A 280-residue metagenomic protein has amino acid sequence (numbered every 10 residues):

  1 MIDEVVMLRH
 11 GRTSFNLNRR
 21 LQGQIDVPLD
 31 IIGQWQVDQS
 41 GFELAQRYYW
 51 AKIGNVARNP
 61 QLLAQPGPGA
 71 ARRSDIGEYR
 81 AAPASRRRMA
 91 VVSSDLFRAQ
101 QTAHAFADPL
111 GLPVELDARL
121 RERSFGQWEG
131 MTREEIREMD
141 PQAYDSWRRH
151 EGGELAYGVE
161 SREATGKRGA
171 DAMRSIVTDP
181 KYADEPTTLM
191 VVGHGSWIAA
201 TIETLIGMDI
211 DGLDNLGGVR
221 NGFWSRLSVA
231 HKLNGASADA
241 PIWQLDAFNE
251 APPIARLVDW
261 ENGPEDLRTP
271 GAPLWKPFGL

Functional and structural regions predicted by a protein language model:
M1-E4, S40, R47-W50, R123-E135 (+2 more regions): Acidic, low-complexity terminal tails and accessory targeting/binding regions of phosphate-metabolizing enzymes
V5, M89, E185-S196: Generic beta-sheet signal
L8-R9, S14-L112, L116, M139: Active-site-proximal alpha-helix that buttresses catalytic centers in soluble enzyme cores
T13, W197-I198: Short active-site segment of divalent metal-dependent hydrolases/proteases that encodes the spacing between
S93-S94, K167, V192-G193: Short beta-strand scaffold positions
A143-A164, A272-W275: Short glycine/proline- and acidic residue-enriched helix-loop micro-motifs that form flexible lids or anion-recognition
L155-P180: Internal catalytic-core helix/loop-beta-alpha segment that presents or stabilizes conserved functional determinants
